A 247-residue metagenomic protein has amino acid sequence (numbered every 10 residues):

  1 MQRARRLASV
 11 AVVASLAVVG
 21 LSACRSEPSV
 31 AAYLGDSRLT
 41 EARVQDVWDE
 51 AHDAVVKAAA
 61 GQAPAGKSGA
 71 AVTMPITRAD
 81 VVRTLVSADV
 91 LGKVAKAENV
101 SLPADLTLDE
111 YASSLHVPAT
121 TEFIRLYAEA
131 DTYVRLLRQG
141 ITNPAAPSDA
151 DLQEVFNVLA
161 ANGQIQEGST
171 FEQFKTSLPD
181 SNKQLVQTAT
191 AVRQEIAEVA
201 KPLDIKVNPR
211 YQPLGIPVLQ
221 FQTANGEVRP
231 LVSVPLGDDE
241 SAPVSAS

Functional and structural regions predicted by a protein language model:
M1-M74, D180-S247: Short, low-structural-confidence N-terminal segments
S26-A128: N-terminal targeting/tethering segments
K96, N157, K201: Short polybasic/polar patches that bind polyanions
N99-A104, E167-G168, V207: Surface-exposed patches in mature extracellular/periplasmic domains of secreted proteins
S101-L102, E122-A130, V134-R135, Q139-A146: Mid-length scaffold segments of soluble, non-membrane domains
G140-F171, Q187, A191-Q194: Acidic/polar surface patches and capping/hinge elements
E172-S177: Interaction-prone hydrophobic/basic patches in short secondary-structure elements
